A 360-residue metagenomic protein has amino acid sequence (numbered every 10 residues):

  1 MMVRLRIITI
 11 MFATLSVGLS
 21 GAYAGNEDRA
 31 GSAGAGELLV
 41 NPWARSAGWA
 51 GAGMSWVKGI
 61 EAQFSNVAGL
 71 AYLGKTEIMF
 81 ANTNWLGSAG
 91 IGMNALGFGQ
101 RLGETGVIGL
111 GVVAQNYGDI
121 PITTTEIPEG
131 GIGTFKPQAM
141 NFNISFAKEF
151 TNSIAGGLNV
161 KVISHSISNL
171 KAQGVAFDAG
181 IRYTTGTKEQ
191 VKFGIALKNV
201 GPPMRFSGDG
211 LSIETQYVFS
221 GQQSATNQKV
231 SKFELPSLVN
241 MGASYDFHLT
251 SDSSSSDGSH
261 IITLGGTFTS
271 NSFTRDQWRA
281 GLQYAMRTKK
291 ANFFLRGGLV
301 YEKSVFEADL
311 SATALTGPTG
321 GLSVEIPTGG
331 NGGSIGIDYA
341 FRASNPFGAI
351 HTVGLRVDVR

Functional and structural regions predicted by a protein language model:
M1-T9: Bacterial N-terminal signal peptides that target proteins for export
T9-G18: Bacterial N-terminal signal peptides
Y23-R360: Subset of outer-membrane beta-barrel
